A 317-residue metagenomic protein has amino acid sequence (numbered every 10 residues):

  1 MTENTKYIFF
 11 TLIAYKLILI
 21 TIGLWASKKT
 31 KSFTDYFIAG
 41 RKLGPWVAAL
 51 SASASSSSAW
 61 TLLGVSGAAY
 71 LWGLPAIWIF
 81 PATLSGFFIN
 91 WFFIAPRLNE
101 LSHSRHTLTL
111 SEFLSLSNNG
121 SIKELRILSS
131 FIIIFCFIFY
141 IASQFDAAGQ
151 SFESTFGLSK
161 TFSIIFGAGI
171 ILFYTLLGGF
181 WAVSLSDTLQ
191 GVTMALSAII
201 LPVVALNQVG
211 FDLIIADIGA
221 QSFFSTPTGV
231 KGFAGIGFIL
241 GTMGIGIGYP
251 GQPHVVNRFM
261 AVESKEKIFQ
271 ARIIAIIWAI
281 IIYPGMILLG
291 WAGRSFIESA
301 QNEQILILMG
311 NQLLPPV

Functional and structural regions predicted by a protein language model:
M1-L62, T175-G178, G191, S197-V203 (+1 more regions): Membrane-interface "cap" regions at the ends of multi-pass membrane proteins
T2-N4, I38-L43, G64-P81, S115 (+1 more regions): Loop-to-helix junctions at membrane interfaces in multi-pass transport proteins
E3-S27, L43, A68-E112, M194 (+2 more regions): Extracellular loop-to-transmembrane helix junctions
I18-F33, I89-S111, F145, F173 (+3 more regions): Juxtamembrane interface elements at the cytosolic ends of transmembrane helices in multi-pass membrane proteins
T21-I22, A26-K29, W91, A95 (+7 more regions): Hydrophobic alpha-helical segments and their helix-loop junctions in multi-pass secondary transporters
F37-A54, P96, E100-F135, E263-E266 (+2 more regions): Transmembrane-helix boundary/entry motifs in multi-pass membrane transporters
A68-W72, R97, A147-T155, A168-G191 (+1 more regions): Membrane-water interface regions at transmembrane-helix termini and the short interhelical loops of multi-pass membrane
W78-T175, G241-G248, R294: Helix-loop-helix module between adjacent transmembrane segments
